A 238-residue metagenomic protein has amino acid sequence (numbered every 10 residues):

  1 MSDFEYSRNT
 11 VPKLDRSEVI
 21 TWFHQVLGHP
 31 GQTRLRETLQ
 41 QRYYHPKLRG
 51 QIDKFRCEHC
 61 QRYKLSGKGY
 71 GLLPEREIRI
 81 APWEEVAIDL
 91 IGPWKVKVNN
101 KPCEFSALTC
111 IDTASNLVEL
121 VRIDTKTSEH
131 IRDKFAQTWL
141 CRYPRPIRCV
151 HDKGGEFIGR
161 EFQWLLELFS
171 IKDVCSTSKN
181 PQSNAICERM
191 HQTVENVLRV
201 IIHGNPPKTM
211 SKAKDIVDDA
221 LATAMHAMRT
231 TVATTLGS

Functional and structural regions predicted by a protein language model:
M1-V118, I123, L140-I147, M228 (+1 more regions): RNase H-like DDE catalytic core and adjacent DNA/metal-binding regions of integrase/transposase superfamily proteins
K13-R34, K172, E188, Q192-P207 (+1 more regions): Basic, alpha-helical interaction scaffolds
L39-E58, E188-G237: Charged alpha-helix within mobile-element recombinases
P93, A114-N116, G154-E156, S178-P181 (+1 more regions): Conserved beta-strand elements of beta-rich interaction domains across eukaryotes, especially beta-propellers
E104-F105, I111, K134, E161 (+2 more regions): Nucleic-acid-interacting cores, centered on viral/eukaryotic replication and modification enzymes
S128-Q137: A short, polar/charged loop-to-alpha-helix boundary motif
P144-P146, F169-K172: Loop/turn elements at helix/coil->beta-strand transitions in domains of secreted/extracellular proteins
H151-K153, F157-L166, D173-N196, V217: RNase H-like two-metal-ion nuclease catalytic core shared by retroviral integrases and related mobile-element nucleases
